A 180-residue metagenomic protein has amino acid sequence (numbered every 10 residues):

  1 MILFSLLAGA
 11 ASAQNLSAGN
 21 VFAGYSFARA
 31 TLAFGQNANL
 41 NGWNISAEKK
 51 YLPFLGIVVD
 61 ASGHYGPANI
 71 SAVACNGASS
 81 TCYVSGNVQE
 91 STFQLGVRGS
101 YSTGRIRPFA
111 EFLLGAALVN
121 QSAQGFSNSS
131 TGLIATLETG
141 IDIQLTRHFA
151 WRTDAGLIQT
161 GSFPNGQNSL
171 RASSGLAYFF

Functional and structural regions predicted by a protein language model:
M1-S17: Cleavable N-terminal export/targeting peptides
N15-L32: Short N-terminal segments immediately surrounding and downstream of signal-peptide cleavage
F22-S26, D60-S62, E111-L113, D154-G156: Transmembrane beta-strands of outer-membrane beta-barrel proteins
F27-S46, S130-L133: Surface-exposed strand-loop-strand hairpins of Gram-negative outer-membrane beta-barrel proteins
A30-A33, A78-S85, S122-S127, I158-F163: Extracellular loop and loop/strand-boundary signature of outer-membrane beta-barrel proteins
E48-Q124, G132-A135, I143-L145, L170-F179: Gram-negative (and chloroplast) outer-membrane scaffold detector with strong preference for beta-barrel transmembrane
L137, L145-F180: Predominantly the C-terminal beta-signal and adjacent terminal strand-loop region of outer-membrane beta-barrel
G140: Hydrophobic/aromatic beta-strand elements that line small-molecule binding cavities or substrate pockets in beta-rich
